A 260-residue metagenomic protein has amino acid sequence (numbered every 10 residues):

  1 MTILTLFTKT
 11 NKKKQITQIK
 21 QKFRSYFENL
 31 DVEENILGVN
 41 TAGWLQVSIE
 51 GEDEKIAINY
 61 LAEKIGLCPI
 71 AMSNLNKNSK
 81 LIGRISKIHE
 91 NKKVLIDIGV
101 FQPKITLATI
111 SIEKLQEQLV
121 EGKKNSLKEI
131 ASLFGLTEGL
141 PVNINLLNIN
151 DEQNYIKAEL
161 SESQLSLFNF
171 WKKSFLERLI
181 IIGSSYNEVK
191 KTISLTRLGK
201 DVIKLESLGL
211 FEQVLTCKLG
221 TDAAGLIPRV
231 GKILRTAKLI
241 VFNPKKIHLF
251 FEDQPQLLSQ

Functional and structural regions predicted by a protein language model:
M1-I65, L127-Q260: OB-fold/S1-family RNA-binding modules
W44-E50, K55-G135, P141-L147: S1/OB-fold single-stranded RNA-binding interface
